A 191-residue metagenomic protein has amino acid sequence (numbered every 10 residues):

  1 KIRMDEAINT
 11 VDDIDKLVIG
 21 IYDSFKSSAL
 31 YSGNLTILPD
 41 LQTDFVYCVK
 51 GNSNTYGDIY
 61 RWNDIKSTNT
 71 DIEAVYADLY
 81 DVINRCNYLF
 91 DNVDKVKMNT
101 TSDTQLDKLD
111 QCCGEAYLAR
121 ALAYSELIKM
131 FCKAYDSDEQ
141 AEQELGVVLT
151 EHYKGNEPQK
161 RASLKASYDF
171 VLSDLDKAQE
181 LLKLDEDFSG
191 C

Functional and structural regions predicted by a protein language model:
K1-D40: Membrane-proximal, proline-rich intrinsically disordered regions
E6-D13, S67-V82, K108, A141 (+1 more regions): Extracytoplasmic/periplasmic, Sec-exported soluble proteins
D23, D169, K183-C191: Short, intrinsically disordered, charge-balanced linker/junction segments flanking boundaries in proteins
K26-Y31, V46-C48, A123-A134: Secretory-pathway/luminal and periplasmic proteins that interact with or process carbohydrate-rich
T36-N69, K154: A structural signal for short, hydrophobic/glycine-enriched beta-strand patches
N54-F131, A162, K177-S189: Conserved, well-structured interaction surfaces
T100-L109, M130-D169: Short coil/linker segments at helix-helix boundaries
